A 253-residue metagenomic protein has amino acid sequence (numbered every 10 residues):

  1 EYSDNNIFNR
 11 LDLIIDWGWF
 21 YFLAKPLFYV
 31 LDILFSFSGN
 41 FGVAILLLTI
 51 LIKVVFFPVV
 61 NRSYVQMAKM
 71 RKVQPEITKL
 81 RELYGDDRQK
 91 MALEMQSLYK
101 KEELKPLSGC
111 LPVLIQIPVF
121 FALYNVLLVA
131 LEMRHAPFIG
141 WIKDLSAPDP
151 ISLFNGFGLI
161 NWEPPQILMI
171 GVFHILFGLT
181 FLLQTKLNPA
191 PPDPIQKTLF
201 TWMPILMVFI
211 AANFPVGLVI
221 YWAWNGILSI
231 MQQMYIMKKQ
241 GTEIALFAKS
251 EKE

Functional and structural regions predicted by a protein language model:
E1-E253: Helix-loop-helix
